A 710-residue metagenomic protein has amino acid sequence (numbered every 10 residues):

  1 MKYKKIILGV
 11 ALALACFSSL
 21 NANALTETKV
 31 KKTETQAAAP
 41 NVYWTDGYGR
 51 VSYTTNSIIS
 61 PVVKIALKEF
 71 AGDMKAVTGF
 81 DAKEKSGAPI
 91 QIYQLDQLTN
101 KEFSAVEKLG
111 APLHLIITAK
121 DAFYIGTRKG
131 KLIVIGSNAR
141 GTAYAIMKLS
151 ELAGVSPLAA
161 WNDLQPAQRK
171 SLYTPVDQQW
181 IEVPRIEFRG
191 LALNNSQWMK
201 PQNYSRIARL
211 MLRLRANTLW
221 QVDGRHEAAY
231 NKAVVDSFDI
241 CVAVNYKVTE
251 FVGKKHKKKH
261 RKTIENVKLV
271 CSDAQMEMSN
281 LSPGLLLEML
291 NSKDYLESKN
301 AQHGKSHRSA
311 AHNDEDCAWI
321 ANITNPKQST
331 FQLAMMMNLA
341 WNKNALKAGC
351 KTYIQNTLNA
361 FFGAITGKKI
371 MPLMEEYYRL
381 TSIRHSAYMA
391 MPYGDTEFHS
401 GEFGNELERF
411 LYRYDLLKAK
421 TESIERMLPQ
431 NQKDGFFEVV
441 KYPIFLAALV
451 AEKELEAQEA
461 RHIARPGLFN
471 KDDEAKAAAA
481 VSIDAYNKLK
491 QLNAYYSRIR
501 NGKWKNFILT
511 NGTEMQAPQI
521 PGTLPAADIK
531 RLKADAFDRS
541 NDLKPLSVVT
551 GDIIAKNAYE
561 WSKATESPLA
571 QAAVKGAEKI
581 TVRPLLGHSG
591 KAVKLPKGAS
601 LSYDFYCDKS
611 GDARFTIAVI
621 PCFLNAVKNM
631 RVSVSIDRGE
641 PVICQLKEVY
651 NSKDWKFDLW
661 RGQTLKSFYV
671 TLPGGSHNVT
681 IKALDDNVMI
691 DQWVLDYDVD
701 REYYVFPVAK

Functional and structural regions predicted by a protein language model:
M1-L8: Bacterial N-terminal signal peptides that target proteins for export
Y3, D177, E265, S279-N280 (+1 more regions): Substrate-binding groove of N-acetylhexosamine-processing glycoside hydrolases
G9-S18: Bacterial N-terminal signal peptides
N23-E182, K609: Contiguous, structured surface segment used for ligand recognition
P61-V62, T99, G141-T142, Q197-K200 (+8 more regions): Flexible loop/turn segments at secondary-structure boundaries
A66-E69, P112-K299, G304-S309, E315-D316 (+1 more regions): Feature activates predominantly on carbohydrate-active enzymes
V106-K108, D239, K257-H260, K327-K343 (+1 more regions): Short secondary-structure boundary/capping segments
N138, L524-K710: Extracytoplasmic
